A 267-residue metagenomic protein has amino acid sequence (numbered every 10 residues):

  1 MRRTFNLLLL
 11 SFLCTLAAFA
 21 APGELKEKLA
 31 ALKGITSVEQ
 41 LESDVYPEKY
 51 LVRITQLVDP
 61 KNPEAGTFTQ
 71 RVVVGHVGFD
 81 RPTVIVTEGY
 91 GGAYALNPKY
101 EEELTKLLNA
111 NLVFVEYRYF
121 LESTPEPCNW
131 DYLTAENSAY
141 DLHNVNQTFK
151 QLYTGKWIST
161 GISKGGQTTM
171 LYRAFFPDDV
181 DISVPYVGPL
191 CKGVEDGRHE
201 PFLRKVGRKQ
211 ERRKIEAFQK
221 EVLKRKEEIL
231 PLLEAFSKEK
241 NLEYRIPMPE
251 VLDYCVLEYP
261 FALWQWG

Functional and structural regions predicted by a protein language model:
L7-L16: Bacterial N-terminal signal peptides
L10, L171-G267: Alpha/beta-hydrolase
A20-N111: Catalytic-loop region of hydrolases
Y90, E116-F120, P189: Short beta-to-alpha linker loops that shape the active-site pocket of alpha/beta-hydrolase fold enzymes
Y119-D131: Glycine-rich "HGGG/HGxG" loop immediately N-terminal to the catalytic nucleophile of the alpha/beta-hydrolase
Y132-Q151: Alpha/beta-hydrolase active-site loop
Y153-S163: Alpha/beta-hydrolase fold nucleophile elbow
G161-L171: Glycine-rich nucleophile elbow surrounding the catalytic serine of serine-hydrolase chemistry
